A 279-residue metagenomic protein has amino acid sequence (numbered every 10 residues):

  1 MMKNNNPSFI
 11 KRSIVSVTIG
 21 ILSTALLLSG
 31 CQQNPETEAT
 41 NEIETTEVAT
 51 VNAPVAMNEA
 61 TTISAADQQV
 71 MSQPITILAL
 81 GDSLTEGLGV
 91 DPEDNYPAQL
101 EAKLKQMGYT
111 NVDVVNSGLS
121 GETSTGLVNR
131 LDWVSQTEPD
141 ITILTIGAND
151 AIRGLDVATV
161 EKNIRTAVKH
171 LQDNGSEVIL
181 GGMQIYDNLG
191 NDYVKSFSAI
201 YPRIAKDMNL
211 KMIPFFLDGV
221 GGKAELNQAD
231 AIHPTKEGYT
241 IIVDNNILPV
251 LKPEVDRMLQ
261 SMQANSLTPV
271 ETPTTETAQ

Functional and structural regions predicted by a protein language model:
M1-L78, Q106-M107, T137, T240 (+1 more regions): N-terminal secretory targeting modules
I21-T24, I77, G81, V112 (+2 more regions): Preference for short coil/turn "hinge" residues that link or interrupt alpha-helices
L27, V115, I179: Conserved Rossmann-like nucleotide-binding pocket used by diverse enzymes that bind dinucleotide cofactors
V48-A60, D82-V90, L119-S124, D156-E161 (+2 more regions): Short, mixed-charge, low-aromatic patches
P54-S120, R130-E138: Serine-esterase "nucleophile elbow" of acetyl-processing enzymes
L84-G87, D91, G118-E122, N149-A151 (+1 more regions): Short histidine/acidic/glycine/proline-rich micro-motifs that form metal- and phosphate-coordinating active-site loops
T110, G126-A278: Alpha-helical cap/lid subdomain in secreted, periplasmic, or secretory-pathway luminal O-acyl-processing enzymes
